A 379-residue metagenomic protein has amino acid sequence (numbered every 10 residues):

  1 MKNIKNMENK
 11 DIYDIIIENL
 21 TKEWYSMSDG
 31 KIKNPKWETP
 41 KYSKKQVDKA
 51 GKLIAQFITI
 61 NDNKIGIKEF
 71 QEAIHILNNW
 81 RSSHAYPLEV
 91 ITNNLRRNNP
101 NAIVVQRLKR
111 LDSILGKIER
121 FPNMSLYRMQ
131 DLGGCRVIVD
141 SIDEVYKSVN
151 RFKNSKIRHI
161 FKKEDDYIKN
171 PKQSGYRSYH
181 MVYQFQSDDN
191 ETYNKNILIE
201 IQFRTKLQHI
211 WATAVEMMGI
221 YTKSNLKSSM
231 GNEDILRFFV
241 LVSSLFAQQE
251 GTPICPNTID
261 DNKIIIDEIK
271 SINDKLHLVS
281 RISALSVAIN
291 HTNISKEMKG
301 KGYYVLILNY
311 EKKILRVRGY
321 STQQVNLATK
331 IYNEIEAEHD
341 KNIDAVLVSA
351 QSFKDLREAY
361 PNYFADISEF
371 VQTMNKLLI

Functional and structural regions predicted by a protein language model:
E8-S83, N194-Y304: An acidic, glycine-/histidine-flanked metal-binding catalytic module
E69-R120, I314-L315: Surface-exposed, low-hydrophobicity interaction/linker segments
E119-Q130, L306, N333-A337: Short, flexible, solvent-exposed loop/turn segments with mixed acidic/basic and small polar residues
D140-E144: Helix N-cap motif at beta-to-alpha junctions
F152, R158-N190: Short Gly/Thr-rich strand-loop-strand
I314-Q323, V346-V348: A short, exposed loop/beta-hairpin motif centered on an aromatic-Gly-Thr core
Q324-E338: A short, charged, amphipathic alpha-helix used as a generic interaction element across diverse proteins
K341-I379: Short, mixed-charge low-complexity intrinsically disordered segments
